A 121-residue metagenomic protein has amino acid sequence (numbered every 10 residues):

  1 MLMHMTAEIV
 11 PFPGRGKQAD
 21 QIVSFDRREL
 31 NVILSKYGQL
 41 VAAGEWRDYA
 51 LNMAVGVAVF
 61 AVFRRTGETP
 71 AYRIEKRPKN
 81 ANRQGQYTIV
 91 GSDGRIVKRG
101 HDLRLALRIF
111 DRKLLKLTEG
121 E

Functional and structural regions predicted by a protein language model:
M1-P11, R112, G120-E121: Extended, compositionally biased eukaryotic interaction scaffolds
H4-E8, P70-G94: Short aromatic-glycine-(Arg/Gly/Cys) micro-motifs in beta-strand/loop hairpins
T6-V59: Negatively charged, low-complexity tracts enriched in Asp/Glu with abundant Ser/Thr
V55-A58, R65-P70, N80: Short, charged/polar surface micro-motifs in flexible loops or helix N-caps
A58-R64, Q86-V90: Generic recognition of long tandem-repeat/solenoid scaffolds
A81-G120: Short, compact, well-ordered microdomains
